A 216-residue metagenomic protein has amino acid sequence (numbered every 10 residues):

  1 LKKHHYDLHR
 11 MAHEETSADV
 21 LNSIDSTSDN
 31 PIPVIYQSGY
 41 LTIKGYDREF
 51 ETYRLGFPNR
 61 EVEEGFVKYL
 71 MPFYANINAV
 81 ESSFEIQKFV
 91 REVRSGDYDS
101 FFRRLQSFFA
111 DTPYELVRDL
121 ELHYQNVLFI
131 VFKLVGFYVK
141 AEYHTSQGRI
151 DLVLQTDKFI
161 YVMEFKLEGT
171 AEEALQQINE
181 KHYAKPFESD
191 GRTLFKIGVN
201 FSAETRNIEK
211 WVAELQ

Functional and structural regions predicted by a protein language model:
L1-A171, E180, R206-Q216: Extended alpha-helical interface modules used as scaffolds for assembling large macromolecular complexes
A171-R192: Basic, amphipathic alpha-helical patches used to engage nucleic acids or provide basic targeting signals, exemplified
P186, D190-Q216: Domain-level recognition of nuclease-like catalytic cores that cleave nucleotide substrates
